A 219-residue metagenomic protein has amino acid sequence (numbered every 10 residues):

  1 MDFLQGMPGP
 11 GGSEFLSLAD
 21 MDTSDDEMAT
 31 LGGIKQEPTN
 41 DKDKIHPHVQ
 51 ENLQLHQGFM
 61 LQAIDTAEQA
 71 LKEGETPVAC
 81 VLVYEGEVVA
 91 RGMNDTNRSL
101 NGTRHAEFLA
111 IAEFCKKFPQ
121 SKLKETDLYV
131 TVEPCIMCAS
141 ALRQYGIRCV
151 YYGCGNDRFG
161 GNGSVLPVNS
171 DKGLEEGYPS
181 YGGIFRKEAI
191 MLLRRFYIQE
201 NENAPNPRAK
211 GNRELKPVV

Functional and structural regions predicted by a protein language model:
M1-A70, P134, S140-V219: Zinc-dependent deaminase
G74-V78, K124: Short, basic and Ser/Thr-rich N-terminal targeting/leader segments
V78-G86: Short beta-strand scaffold segments in enzyme catalytic cores
V89-T96: Short beta->alpha transition motifs characteristic of CBS
R98-L109: A short, polar/charged loop-to-alpha-helix boundary motif
Q120-V132: Immediate flanking context of iron-sulfur cluster ligation sites
